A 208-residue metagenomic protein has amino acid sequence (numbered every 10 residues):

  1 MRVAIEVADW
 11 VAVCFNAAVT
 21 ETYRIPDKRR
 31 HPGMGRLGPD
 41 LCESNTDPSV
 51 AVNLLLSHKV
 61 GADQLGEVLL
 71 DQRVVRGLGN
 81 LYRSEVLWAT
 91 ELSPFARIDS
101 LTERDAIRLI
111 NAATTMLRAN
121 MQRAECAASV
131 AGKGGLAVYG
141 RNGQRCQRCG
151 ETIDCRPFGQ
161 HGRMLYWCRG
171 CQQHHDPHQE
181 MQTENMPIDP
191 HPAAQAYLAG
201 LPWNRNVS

Functional and structural regions predicted by a protein language model:
M1-G77, Y82-A89: Phosphate/anion-contacting hairpin/loop surfaces
L54-S208: Basic, nucleic-acid-binding surfaces and adjacent catalytic neighborhoods in DNA/RNA-processing proteins
